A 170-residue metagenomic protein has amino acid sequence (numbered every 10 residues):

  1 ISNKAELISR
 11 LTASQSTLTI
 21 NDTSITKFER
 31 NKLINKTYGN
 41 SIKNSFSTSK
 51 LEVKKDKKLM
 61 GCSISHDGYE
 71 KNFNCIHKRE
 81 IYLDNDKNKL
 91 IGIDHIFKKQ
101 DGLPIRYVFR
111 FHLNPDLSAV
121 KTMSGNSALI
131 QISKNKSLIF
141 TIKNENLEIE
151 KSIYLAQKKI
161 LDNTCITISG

Functional and structural regions predicted by a protein language model:
I1-G170: CBM-like, beta-strand-rich accessory domains located in the C-terminal region of large, secreted polysaccharide-active
